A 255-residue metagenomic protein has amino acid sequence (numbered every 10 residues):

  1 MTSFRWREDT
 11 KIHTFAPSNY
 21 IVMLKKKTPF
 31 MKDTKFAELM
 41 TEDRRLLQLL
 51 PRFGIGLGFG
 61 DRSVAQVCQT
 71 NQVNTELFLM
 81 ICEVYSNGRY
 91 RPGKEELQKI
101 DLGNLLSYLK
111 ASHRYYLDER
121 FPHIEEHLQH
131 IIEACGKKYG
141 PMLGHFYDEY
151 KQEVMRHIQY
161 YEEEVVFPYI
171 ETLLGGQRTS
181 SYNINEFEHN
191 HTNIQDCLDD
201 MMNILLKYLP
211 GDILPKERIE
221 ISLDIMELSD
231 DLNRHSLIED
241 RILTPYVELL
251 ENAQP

Functional and structural regions predicted by a protein language model:
D9-T10, Y20: Short terminal hydrophobic/aromatic SLiMs and anchors at protein ends
F15-P255: Small-residue-biased structural context
